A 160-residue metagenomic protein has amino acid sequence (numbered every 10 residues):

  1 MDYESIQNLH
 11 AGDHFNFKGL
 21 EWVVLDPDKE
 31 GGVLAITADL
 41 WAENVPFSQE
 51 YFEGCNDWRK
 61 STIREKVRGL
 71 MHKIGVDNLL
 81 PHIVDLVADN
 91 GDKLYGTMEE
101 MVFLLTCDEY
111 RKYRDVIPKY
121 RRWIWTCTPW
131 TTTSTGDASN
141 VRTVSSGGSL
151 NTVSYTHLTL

Functional and structural regions predicted by a protein language model:
M1-L158: Collagenous Gly-X-Y triple-helix signature in extracellular proteins
